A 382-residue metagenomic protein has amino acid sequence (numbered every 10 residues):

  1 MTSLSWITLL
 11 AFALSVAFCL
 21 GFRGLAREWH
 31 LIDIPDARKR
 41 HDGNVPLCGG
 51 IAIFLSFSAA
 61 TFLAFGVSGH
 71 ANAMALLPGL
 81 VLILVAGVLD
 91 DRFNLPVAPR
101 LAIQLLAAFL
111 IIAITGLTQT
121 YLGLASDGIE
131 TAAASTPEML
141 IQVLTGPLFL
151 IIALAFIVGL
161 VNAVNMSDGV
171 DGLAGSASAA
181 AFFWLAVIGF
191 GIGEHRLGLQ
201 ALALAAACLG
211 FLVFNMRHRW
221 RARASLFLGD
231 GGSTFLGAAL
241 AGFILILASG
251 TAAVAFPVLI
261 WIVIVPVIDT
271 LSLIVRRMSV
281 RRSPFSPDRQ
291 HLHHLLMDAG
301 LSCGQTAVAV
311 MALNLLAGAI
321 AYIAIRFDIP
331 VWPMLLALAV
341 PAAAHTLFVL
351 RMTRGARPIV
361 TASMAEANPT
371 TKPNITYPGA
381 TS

Functional and structural regions predicted by a protein language model:
M1-I268: "…together with the soluble PPM/PP2C metallo-phosphatase catalytic core" -> "…together with the soluble PPM/PP2C
I246-S382: C-terminal membrane-associated helical module and adjoining short loops/tails
